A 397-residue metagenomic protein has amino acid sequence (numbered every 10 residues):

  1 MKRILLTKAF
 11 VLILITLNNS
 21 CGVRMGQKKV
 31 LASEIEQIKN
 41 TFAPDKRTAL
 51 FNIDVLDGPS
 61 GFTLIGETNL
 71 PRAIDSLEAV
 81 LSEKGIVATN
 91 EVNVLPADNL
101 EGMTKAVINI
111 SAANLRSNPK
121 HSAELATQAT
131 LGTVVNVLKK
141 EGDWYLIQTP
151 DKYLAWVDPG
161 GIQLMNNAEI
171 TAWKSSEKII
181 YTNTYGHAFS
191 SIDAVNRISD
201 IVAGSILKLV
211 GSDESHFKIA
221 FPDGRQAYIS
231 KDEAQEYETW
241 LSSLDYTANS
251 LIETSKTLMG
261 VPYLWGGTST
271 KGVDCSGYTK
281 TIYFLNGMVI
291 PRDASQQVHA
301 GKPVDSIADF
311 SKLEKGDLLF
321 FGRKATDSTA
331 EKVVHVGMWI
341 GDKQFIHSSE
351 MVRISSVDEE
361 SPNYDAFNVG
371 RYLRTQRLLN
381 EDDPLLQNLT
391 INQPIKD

Functional and structural regions predicted by a protein language model:
K8-V11, C21-Q128, T133, P159-M165: N-terminal targeting leaders
G61-T63, E67, I74, A126-D158 (+1 more regions): SH3/SH3-like beta-barrel superfamily modules
T63-E67, E238-S242, P262-T270: Second-shell loop/turn segments in exported
D75-N99, T149-T182, I192-R197, F217-T254 (+3 more regions): Boundary regions of SH3-family modules and the immediately adjacent low-complexity/disordered segments in eukaryotic
I108-L131, I180-L209, Y263: Beta-loop motif signature
L164-N167, T171, A194-N196, Q235 (+2 more regions): Aromatic- and glycine-rich peptidoglycan recognition patches
S255, G267-N286: Active-site nucleophilic cysteine motif
I290-I354, E360: ...with weaker cross-activation on analogous glycine-rich loops/strands in unrelated enzymes
